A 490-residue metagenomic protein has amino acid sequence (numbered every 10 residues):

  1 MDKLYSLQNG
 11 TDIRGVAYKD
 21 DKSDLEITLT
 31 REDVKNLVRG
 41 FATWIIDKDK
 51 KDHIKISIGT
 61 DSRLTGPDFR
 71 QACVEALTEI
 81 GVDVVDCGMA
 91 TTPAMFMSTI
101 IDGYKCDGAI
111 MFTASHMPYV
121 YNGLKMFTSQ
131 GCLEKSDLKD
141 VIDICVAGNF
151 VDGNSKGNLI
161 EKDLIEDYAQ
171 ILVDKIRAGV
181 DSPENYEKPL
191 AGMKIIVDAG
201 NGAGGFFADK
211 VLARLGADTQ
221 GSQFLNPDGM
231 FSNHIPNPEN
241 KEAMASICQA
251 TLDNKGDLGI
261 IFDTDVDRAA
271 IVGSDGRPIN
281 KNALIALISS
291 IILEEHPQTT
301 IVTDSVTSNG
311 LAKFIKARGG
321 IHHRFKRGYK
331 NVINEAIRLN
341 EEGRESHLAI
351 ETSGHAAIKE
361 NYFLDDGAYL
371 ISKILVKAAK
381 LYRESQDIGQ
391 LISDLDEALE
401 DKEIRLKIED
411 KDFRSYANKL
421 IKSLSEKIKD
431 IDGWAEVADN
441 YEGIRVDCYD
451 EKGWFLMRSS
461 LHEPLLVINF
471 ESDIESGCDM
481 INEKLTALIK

Functional and structural regions predicted by a protein language model:
M1-C73, E79-I80, N158-I195: An N-terminal, well-structured beta->alpha segment
Y5-K19, A199, A203, L348-T352 (+1 more regions): Conserved phosphate/anionic-ligand binding catalytic regions in large, soluble enzymes, centered on
T43, K55-Y121, K210-V272: N-terminal small/polar loop signature for handling phosphorylated ligands or for N-terminal nucleophile
T78, C87-G88, T92, I142-D174 (+3 more regions): Proline/glycine-rich low-complexity loops and linkers
G103, V120-N254: Gly/Ser/Thr-enriched, mixed-charge loops and adjacent short helices that form phosphate/oxyanion-binding elements
Y119-V146, V272-I288, N361-S372: A short, gly/pro- and small-residue-rich
P297-K490: Phosphate-binding and adjacent anionic-ligand microenvironments
